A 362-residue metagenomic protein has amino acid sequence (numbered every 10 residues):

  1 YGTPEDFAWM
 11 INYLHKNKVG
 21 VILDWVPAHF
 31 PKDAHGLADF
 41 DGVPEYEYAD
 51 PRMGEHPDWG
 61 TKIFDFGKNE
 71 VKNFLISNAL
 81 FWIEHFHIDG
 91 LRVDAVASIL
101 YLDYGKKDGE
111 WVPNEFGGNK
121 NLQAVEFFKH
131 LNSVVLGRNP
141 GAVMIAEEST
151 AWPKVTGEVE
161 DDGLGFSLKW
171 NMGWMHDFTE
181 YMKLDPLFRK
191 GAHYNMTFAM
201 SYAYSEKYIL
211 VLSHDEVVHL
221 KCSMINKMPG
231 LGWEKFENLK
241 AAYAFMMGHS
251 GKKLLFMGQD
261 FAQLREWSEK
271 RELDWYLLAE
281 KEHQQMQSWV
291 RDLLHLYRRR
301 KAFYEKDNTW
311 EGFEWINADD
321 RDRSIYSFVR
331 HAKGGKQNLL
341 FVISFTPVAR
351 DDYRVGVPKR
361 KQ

Functional and structural regions predicted by a protein language model:
Y1-N119: Substrate-binding/active-site clefts of carbohydrate-active enzymes
T3, K68-V71, L75, F116 (+4 more regions): Residue-level preference for long, well-ordered alpha-helices that form the structural scaffold of enzyme catalytic
D6, L37, H56, N119-Q123 (+3 more regions): Short acidic-hydrophobic sequence patches enriched in Asp/Glu that either
D6, M10, V71, L75-W82 (+4 more regions): Alpha-helical packing segments of well-folded alpha/beta enzyme cores
L14, D24, L75, W82 (+7 more regions): Conserved, mostly hydrophobic/aromatic
H87-D89, Y104-E269, R298-K361: Conserved alpha/beta catalytic core and glycan-binding cleft of carbohydrate-active enzymes
W267-L277: Active-site His/acidic residue clusters
K281-K306: Catalytic cores of secreted or luminal carbohydrate-active enzymes
